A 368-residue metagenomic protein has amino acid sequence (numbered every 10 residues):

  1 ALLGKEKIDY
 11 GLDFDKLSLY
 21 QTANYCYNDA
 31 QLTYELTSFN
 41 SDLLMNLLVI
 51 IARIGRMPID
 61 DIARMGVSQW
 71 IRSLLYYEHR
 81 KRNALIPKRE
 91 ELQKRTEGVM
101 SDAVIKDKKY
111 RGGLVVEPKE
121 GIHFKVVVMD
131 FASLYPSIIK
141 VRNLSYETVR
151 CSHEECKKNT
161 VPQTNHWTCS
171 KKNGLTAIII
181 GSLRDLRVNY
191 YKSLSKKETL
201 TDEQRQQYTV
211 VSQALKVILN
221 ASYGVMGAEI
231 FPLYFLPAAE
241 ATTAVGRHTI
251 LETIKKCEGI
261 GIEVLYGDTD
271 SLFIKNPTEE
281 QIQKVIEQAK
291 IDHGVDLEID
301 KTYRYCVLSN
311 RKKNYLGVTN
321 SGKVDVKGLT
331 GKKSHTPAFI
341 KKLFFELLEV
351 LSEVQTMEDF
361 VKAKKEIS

Functional and structural regions predicted by a protein language model:
L2-L19: A short, charged helix-loop
L12, A52-G55, E147, K157-T168 (+5 more regions): Short acidic (Asp/Glu) and glycine-rich catalytic loops that position anionic groups and cofactors
K16-S133, S137-K140, Q204-H248, E252-K256 (+3 more regions): Common nucleic-acid-contacting/processivity interface regions adjacent to the catalytic cores of nucleic-acid enzymes
L43, V149, K197-L200, E229 (+3 more regions): Secondary-structure transition/capping motifs at alpha-helix termini and the adjoining loop/turn into the next element
M129-H166: Extended active-site and interfacial segments that coordinate phosphate-rich ligands in large catalytic machineries
K171-F231: Active-site cores of enzymes that catalyze phosphoryl transfer or operate on phosphate-rich substrates
R187, G261-K275: Catalytic palm active-site di-aspartate
K275-S368: C-terminal polymerase-core module
